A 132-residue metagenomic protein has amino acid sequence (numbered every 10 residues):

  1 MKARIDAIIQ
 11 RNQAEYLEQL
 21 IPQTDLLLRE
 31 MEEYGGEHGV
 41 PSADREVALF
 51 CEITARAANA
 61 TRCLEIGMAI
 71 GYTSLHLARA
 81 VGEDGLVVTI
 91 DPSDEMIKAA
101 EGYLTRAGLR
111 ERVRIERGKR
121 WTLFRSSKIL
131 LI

Functional and structural regions predicted by a protein language model:
M1-Q23: N-terminal auxiliary segments of SAM/dcSAM-dependent transferases
A7, E32-E33, R114: Homeobox/homeodomain signature
Q13, L27, V47-F50: Short N-terminal amphipathic alpha-helix/helix-capping patch enriched in small hydrophobics with frequent Ser/Thr
A14-E18, E32, E101: Amphipathic alpha-helical segments within well-ordered protein domains
I21-E33, V40-P41: S-adenosyl-L-methionine
G36-E37, P41, R45-I132: S-adenosylmethionine/decaboxylated-SAM
